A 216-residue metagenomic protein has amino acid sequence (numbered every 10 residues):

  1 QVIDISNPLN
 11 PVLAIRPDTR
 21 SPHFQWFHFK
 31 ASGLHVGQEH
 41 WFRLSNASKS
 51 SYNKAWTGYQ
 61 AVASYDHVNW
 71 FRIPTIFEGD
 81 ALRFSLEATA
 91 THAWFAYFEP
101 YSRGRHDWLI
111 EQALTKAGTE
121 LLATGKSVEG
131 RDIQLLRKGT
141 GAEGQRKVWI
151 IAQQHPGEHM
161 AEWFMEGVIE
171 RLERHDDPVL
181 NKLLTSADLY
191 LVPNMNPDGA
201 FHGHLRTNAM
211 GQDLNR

Functional and structural regions predicted by a protein language model:
Q1-T89, A93: Extreme N-terminal flexible tails
V2, A14-P17, H28-S32, L109-E111 (+3 more regions): Intrinsically disordered, low-complexity boundary segments flanking structured domains
S32, S45, F98, K138-G139 (+1 more regions): Structured loops at beta-to-helix junctions and adjacent beta-edge loops in soluble globular domains
K49-S51, S102, D198-G199: Short, acidic Gly/Pro/Ser/Thr-rich loop/turn segments
S51-G58, R105-W108, Q145: A short, polar/proline- and glycine-enriched secondary-structure boundary/capping micro-motif
I76-S127: Extended acidic/polar, glycine-enriched regions that form or flank non-catalytic beta-rich accessory modules
G118-G139, E143-R216: Active-site/substrate-binding loop(s) of hydrolase catalytic cores
